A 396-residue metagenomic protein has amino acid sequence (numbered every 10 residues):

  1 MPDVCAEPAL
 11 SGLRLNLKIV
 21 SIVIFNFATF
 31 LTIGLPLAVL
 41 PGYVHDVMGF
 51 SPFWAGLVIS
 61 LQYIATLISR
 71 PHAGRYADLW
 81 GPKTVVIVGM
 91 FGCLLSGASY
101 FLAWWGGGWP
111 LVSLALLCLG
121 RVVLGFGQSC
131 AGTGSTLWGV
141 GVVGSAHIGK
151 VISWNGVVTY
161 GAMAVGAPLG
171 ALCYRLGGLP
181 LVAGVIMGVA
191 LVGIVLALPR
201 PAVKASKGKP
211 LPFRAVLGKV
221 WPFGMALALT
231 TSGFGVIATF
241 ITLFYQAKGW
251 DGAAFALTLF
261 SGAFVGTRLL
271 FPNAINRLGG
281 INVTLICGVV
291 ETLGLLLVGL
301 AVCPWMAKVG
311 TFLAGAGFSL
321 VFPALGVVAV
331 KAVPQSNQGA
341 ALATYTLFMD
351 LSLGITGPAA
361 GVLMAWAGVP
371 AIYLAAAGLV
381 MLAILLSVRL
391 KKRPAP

Functional and structural regions predicted by a protein language model:
L17-I59, Y63, P222, G235-F244: Helix-loop boundary and gating motifs at the non-cytosolic
F27, V112-C130, A307-L320: Hydrophobic core of transmembrane alpha-helices in multi-pass small-molecule transporters, especially MFS/SLC-type
Y63-P71, M163-A164, F264-L269, G354: Residue-level signature of mid-helix packing/kink "hotspots" within the transmembrane helices of 12-pass Major
I68-G106: Conserved MFS/SLC helix-loop-helix module at the cytosolic interface between two early adjacent transmembrane helices
S69-G81, Y174, T267-G280, M364-A365: Helix-to-loop junctions at the C-terminal end of transmembrane segments in multipass secondary transporters
F91-P110, V290-V302: C-terminal ends and interior cores of transmembrane alpha-helices in multi-pass membrane transporters/permeases
G120-V158: Cytoplasmic helix-loop-helix junction between adjacent transmembrane helices in 12-TM secondary transporters
M187-A205, L386-K391: C-terminal membrane-cytosol helix-exit motif in multi-pass small-molecule transporters
